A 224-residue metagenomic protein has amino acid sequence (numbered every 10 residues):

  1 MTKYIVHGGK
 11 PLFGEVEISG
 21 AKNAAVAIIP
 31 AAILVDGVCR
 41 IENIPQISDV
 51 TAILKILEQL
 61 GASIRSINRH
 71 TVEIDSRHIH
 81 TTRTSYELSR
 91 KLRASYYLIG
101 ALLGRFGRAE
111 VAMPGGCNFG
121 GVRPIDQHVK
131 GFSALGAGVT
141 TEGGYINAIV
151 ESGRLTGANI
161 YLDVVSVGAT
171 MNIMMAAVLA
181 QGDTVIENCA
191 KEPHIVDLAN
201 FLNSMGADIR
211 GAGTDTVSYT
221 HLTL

Functional and structural regions predicted by a protein language model:
T2-Y4, E17-E42, T51, S63-V72: N-terminal glycine-rich anion-binding loops that anchor highly charged ligand groups
L12-S19, I160-D163: Short pre-catalytic strand/loop immediately N-terminal to key active-site residues, enriched for Gly-Thr
E42-A112: Glycine-rich, N-terminal phosphate-binding loop and its surrounding beta-alpha-beta segment
T71-S76, I146-V150, T216-Y219: Minor-groove-contacting beta-hairpin "wing" of winged helix-turn-helix DNA-binding domains
T81-N159: Hydrophobic alpha-helical hairpins/lids featuring a short glycine-rich hinge
M171, M175-T184, V196: Internal alpha/beta core interface subdomains
T220-L224: Conserved small/polar residues in nucleotide/adenosyl-binding loops
